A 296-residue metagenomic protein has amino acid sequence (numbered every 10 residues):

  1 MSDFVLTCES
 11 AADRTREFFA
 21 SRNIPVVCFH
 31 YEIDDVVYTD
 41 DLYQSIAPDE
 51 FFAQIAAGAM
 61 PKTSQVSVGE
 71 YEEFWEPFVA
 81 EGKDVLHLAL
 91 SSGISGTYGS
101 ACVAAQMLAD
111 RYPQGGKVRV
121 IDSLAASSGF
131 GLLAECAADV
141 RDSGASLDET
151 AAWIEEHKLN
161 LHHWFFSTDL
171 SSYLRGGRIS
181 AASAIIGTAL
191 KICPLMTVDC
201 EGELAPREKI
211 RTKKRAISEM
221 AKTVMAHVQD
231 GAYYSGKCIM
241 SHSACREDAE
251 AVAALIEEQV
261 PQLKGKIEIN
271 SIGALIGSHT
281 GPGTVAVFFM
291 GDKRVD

Functional and structural regions predicted by a protein language model:
D3-V5, A11-H30, T97, A101-Q106 (+3 more regions): Mixed-charge interfacial surface used for oligomerization/domain docking and macromolecular partner engagement
V5-E70: N-terminal glycine-rich anion-binding loop in soluble enzyme alpha/beta folds
D34, G93, G202: Positions that flank functional sites
S45-F52, W75, A80, M107: A short glycine/small-residue-enriched secondary-structure motif
A56-S92, G99-V103, L147, A151: Glycine-rich phosphate- or other oxyanion-binding loops that anchor nucleotides, phosphorylated ligands
A89-S91, I121-L124: Short beta-strand->loop
